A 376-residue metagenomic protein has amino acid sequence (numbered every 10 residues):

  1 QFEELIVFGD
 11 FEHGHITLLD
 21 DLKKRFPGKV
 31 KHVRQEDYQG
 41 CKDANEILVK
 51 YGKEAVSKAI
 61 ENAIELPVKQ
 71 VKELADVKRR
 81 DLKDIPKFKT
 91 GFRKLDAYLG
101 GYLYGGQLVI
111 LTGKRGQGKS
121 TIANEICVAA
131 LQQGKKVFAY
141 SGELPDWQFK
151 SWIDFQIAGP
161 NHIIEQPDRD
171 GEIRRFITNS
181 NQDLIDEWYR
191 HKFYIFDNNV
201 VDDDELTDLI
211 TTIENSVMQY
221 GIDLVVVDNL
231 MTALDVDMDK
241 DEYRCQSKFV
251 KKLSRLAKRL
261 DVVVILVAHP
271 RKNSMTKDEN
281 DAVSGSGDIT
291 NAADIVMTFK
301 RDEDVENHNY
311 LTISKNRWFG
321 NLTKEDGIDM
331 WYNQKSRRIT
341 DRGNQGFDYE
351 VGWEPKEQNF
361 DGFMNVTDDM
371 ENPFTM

Functional and structural regions predicted by a protein language model:
Q1, L95, Y220, V227 (+1 more regions): Catalytic phosphate/metal-binding cores of nucleic-acid and nucleotide-processing enzymes, i.e., regions that mediate
Q1-D81: TOPRIM fold recognition
I6-F8, I110, I195, D223-D228 (+1 more regions): Structural motif
V68-H162, E371-M376: The Walker A/P-loop phosphate-binding site
G116, D203-V225, K258-L260, K272-M376: C-terminal regions of RecA-like/P-loop NTPase motor modules
K135-D239, E354-E357, D368: Conserved inter-motif catalytic segment of the P-loop NTP-binding fold
A139, V226-V227, V262-H269: Structural recognition of the conserved hydrophobic beta-strand(s) that form the central parallel beta-sheet of P-loop
V200-D203, D235-S247, S274-D281: Flexible beta-alpha connector loops of hexameric P-loop NTPases
